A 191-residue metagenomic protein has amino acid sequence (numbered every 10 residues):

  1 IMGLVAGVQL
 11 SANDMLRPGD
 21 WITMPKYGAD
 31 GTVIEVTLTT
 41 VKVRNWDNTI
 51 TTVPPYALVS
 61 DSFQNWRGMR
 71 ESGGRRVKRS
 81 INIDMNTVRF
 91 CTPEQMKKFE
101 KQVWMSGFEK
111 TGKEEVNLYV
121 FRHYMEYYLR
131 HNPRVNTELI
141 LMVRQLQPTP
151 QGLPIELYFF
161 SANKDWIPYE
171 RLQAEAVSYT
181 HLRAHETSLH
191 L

Functional and structural regions predicted by a protein language model:
M2-G3, R17: Short helix-terminus and kink motifs of transmembrane alpha helices, predominantly at the cytoplasmic interface
G3-S11: Membrane-spanning helices that line or support transport/gating and their immediate boundary helices in channels
S11-Y119: Soluble accessory domains appended to multi-pass membrane transport proteins
L129-I140: Short secondary-structure junctions
I140-P154: Short edge beta-strands and adjacent turn/loop segments
L153-D165: Short, hydrophobic beta-strand segments
W166-L172: Solvent-exposed, non-transmembrane alpha-helical starts
T180-T187: Conserved small/polar residues in nucleotide/adenosyl-binding loops
